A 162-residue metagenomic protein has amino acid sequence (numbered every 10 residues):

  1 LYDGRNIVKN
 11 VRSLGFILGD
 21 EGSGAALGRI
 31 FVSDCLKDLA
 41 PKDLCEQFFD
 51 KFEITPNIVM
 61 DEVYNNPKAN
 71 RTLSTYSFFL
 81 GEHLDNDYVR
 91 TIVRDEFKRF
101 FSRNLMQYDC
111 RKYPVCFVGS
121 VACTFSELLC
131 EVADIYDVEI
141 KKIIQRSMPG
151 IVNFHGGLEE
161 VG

Functional and structural regions predicted by a protein language model:
L1-A40: Phosphate-binding/catalytic loop of phosphoryl-transfer enzymes
I30-G162: ATP-binding/phosphotransfer module of carbohydrate and carboxylate kinases, centering on a glycine-rich
